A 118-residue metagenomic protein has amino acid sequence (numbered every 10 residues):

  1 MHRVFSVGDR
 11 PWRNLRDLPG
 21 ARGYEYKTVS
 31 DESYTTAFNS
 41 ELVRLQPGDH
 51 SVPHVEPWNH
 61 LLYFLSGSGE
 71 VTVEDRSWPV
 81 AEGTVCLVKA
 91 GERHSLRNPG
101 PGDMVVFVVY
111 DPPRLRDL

Functional and structural regions predicted by a protein language model:
M1-A37, L118: A short, N-terminal "cap"/entry segment at the start of jelly-roll beta-barrel domains of the cupin/DSBH fold
E25, E41-E56: Conserved short histidine dyad/triad with adjacent acidic residue
Y34, P101-G102: Short strand-connecting beta-turns/loops that link adjacent beta-strands
L42, L61, L87, G102-D117: A short hydrophobic beta-strand segment most commonly corresponding to one strand of the jelly-roll/cupin
D49, P57-W58, R76, E92-R93 (+1 more regions): A generic "binding-loop/recognition-motif" signal
S51-P53, V71-T72, V88, H94-G100: Short beta-strand His + acidic residue motifs that chelate non-heme Fe in jelly-roll/DSBH and cupin folds
W58-G69: Glycine- and acidic-residue-biased ligand/ion/polar-headgroup-sensing regions
R76-A90: Short acidic-glycine-tyrosine-enriched beta hairpin
